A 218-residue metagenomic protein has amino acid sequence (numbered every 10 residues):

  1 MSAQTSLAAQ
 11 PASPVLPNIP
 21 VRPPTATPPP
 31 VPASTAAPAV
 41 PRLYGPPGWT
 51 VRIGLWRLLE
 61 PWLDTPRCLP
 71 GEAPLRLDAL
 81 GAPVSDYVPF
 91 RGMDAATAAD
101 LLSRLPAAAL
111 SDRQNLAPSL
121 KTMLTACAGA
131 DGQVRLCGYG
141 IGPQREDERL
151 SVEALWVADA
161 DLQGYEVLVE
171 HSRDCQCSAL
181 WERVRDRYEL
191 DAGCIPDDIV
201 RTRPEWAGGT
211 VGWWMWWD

Functional and structural regions predicted by a protein language model:
S2-R173: Long, contiguous N-terminal structural blocks used for assembly/anchoring
R42, L55, D174, I199 (+1 more regions): Intrinsically disordered, low-complexity regions enriched in Ser/Pro/Gly/Gln/His and often acidic
V167-Y188: Short amphipathic alpha-helices in soluble, non-transmembrane regions that often serve as interface/regulatory elements
R183-D218: Acidic, proline/glycine-rich low-complexity IDRs
